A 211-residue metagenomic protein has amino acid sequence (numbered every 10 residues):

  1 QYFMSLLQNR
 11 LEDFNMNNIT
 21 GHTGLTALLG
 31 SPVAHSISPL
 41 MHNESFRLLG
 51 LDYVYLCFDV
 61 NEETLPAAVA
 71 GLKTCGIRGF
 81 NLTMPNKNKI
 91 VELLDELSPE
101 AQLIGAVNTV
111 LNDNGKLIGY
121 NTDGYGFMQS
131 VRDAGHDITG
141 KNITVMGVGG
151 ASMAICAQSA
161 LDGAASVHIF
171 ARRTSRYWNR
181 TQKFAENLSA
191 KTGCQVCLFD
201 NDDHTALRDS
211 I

Functional and structural regions predicted by a protein language model:
Q1-N15: Short, Lys/Arg-enriched N-terminal segments with co-localized hydrophobic residues within the first ~10-30 amino acids
N18-A134: Phosphate/diphosphate ligand-binding glycine-rich loop within oxidoreductases
G30, G119-G124, G140-L161: Glycine-rich adenosine-cofactor-binding loop
G126-V131, D137, G150, A154-I155 (+3 more regions): Active-site glycine-rich loop that binds ribose-phosphate moieties when present
A164-L188: NAD(P)-binding Rossmann-fold cofactor-contacting core
T192-I211: Short acidic low-complexity segments
